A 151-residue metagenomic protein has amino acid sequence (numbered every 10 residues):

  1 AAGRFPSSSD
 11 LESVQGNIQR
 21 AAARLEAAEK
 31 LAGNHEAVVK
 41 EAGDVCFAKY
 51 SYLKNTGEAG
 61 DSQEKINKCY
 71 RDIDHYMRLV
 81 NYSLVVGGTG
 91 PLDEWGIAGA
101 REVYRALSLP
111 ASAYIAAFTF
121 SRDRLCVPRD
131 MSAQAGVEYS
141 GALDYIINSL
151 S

Functional and structural regions predicted by a protein language model:
A1-L109, A113-I115, C126-S151: Core of compact, soluble alpha-helical bundle domains
S121: Conserved phosphate-interacting/catalytic interface
